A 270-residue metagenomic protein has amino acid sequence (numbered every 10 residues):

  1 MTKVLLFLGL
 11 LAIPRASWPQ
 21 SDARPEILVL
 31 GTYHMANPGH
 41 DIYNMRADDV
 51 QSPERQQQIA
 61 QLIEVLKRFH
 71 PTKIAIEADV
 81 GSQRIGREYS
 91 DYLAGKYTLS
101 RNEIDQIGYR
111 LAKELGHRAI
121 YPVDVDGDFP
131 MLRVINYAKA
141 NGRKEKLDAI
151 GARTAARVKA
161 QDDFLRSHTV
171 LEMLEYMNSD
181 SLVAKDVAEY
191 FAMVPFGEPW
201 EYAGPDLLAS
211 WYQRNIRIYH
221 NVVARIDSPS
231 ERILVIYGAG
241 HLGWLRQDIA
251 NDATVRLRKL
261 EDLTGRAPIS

Functional and structural regions predicted by a protein language model:
M1-F7: Sec-dependent signal peptide recognition, specifically the positively charged N-region followed immediately by
S17-A23: Boundary at the C-terminal end of the N-terminal hydrophobic targeting segment
H34-R55: Acidic/histidine-rich helix-loop elements that form or flank divalent-metal/phosphate-binding sites at the catalytic
D48-I63, L93, H220: N-terminal post-signal-peptidase region of extra-cytosolic proteins
H70-I76: Proline-aspartate-enriched helix->loop->beta-strand connector
R87-I226, D248: Hydrophobic, often amphipathic alpha-helical segments used for membrane interaction and targeting
L208-S270: A cross-kingdom marker for long, charged
